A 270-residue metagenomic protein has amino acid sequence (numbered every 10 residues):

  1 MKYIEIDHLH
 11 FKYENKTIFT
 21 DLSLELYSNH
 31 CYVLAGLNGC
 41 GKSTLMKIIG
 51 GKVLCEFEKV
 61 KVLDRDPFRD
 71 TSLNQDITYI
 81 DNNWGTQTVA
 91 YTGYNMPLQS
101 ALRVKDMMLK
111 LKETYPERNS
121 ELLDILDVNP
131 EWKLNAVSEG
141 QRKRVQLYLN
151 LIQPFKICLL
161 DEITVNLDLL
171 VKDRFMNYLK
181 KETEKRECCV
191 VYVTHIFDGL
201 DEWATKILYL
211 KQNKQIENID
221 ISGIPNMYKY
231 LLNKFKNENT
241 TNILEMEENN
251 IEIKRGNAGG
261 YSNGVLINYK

Functional and structural regions predicted by a protein language model:
M1-L24, S28: A short, flexible loop at the N-terminus of ABC-type nucleotide-binding domains that lies
A35-L37: The feature captures the beta-strand-to-loop junction immediately N-terminal to the Walker
K47-L109: ABC ATPase nucleotide-binding domain signature region
L147: Hydrophobic anchor residue at the start of the ABC signature
E162-I163: Walker B catalytic motif
K172-R186: Helical segment within the ABC ATPase nucleotide-binding domain
V193-H195: H-loop/switch region of ABC-family ATPase nucleotide-binding domains
K214-T240: Conserved beta-strand-loop-alpha-helix hinge in the C-terminal portion of ABC ATPase nucleotide-binding domains
